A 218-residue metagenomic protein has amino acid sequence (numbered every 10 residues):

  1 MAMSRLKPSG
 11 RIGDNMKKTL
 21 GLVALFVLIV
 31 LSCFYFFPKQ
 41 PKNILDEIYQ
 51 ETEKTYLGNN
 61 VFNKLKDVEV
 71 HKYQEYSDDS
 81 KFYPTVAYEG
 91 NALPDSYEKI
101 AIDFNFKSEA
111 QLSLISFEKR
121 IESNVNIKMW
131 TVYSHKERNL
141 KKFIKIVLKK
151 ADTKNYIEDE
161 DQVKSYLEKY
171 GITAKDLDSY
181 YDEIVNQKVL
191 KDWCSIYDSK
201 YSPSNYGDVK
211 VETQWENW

Functional and structural regions predicted by a protein language model:
A2, M16-T19: Positively charged n-region of N-terminal signal peptides that target proteins for export
I12, G21, F26, N105-F106: Intrinsically disordered, low-complexity segments of exported/surface proteins
G13-D14, L112: Juxtamembrane/transmembrane-helix boundary motifs in multi-pass membrane proteins
T19-Y35: Hydrophobic membrane-insertion alpha-helices, especially the h-region of bacterial N-terminal signal peptides
L31-I121: N-terminal export/targeting and maturation segments
T85-W218: Extracytoplasmic electrostatic interaction patches
